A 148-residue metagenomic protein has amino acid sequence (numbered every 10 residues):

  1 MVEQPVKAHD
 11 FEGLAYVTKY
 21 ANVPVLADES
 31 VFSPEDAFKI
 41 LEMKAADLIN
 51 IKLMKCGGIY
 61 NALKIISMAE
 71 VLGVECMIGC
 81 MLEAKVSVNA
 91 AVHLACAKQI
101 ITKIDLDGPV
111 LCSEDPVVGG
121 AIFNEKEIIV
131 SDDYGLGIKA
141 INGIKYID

Functional and structural regions predicted by a protein language model:
M1-S87, G108, S113-F123: Catalytic core of soluble alpha/beta enzymes
M81-D148: Flexible C-terminal active-site loop/helix
